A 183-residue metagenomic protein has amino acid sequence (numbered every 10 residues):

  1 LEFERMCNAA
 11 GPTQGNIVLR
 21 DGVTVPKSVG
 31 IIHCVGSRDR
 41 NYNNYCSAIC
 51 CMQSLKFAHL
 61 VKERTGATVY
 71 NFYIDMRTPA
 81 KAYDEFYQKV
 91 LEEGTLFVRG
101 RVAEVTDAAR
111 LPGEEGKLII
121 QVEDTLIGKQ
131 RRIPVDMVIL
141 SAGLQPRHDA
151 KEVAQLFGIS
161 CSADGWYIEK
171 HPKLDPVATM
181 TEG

Functional and structural regions predicted by a protein language model:
L1-G183: Residues forming the flavin
